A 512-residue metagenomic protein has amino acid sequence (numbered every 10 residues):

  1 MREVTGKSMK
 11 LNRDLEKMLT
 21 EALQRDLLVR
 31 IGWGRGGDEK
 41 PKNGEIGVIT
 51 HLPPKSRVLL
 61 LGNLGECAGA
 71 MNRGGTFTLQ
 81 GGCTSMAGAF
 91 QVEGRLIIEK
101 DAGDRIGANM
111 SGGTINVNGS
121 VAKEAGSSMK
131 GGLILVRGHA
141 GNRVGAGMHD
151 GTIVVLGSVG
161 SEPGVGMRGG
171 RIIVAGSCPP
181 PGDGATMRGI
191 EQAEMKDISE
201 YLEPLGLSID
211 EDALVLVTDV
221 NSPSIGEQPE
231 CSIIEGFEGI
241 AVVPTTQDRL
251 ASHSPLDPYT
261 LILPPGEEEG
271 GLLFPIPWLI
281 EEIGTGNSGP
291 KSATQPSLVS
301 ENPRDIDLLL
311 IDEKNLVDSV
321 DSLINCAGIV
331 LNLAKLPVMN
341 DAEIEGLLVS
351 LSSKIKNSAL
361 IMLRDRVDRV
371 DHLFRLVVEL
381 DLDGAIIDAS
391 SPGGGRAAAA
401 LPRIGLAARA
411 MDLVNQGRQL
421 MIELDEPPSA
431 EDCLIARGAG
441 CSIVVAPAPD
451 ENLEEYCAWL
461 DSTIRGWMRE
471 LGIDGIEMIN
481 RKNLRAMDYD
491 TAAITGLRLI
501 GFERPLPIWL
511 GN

Functional and structural regions predicted by a protein language model:
M1-V243: Long, distal/terminal scaffolding or interaction modules with repetitive or compositionally biased sequence
R2-R57, G206-A327, T463, W467 (+2 more regions): N-terminal capping/small domains of soluble enzymes
K7, L11, T186, I190 (+6 more regions): Catalytic cores of large soluble enzymes that bind and process phosphate-bearing ligands
D14, P53, C67, N72 (+15 more regions): Conserved active-site and cofactor/substrate-binding residues in soluble primary-metabolism enzymes
L19, L23, L64, C83 (+6 more regions): Structural signal for hydrophobic packing residues in well-ordered secondary-structure cores of soluble enzyme domains
S56-V58, T76-F77, R95-L96, T114-I115 (+13 more regions): Structural motif
N63, G82, D101, T294-P449 (+1 more regions): Alpha/beta enzyme core
R143, D150, S158-I233, A410-N415 (+1 more regions): Gly/Ser/Thr/Ala-enriched C-terminal appendages of enzymes
